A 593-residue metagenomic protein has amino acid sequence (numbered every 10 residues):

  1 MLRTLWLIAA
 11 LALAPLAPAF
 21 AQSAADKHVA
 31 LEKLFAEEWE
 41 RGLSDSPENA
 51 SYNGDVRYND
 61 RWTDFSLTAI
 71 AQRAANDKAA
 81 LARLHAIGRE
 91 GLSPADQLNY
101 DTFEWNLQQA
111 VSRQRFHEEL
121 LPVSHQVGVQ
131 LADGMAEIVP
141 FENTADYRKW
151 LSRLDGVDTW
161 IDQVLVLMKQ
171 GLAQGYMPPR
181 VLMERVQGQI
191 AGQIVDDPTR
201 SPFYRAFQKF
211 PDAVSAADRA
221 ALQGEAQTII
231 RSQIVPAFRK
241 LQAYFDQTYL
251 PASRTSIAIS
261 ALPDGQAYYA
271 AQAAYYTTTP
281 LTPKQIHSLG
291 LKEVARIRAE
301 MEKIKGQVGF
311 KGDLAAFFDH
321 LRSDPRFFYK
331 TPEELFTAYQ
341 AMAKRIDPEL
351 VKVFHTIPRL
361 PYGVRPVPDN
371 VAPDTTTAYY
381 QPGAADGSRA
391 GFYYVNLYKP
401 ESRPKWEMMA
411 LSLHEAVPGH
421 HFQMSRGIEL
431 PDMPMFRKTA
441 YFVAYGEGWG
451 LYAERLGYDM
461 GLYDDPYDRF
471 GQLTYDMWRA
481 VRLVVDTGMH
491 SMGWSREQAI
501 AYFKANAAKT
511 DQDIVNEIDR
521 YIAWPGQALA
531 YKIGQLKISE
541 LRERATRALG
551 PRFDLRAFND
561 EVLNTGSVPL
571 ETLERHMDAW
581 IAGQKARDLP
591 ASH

Functional and structural regions predicted by a protein language model:
M1-L2: N-terminal secretory signal peptides that target proteins for export/translocation
L5-P15: Bacterial N-terminal signal peptides
A17-A19: Long, low-complexity intrinsically disordered regions enriched in Ser/Thr/Asp/Glu with frequent Gly/Pro
A21-H593: N-terminal maturation segment of proteins
